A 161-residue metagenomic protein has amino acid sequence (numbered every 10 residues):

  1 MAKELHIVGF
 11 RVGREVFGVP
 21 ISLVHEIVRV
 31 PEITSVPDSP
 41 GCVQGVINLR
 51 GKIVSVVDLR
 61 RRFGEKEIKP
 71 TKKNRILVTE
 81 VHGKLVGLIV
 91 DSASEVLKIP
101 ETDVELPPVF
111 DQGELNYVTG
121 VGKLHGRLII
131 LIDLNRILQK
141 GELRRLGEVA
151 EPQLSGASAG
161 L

Functional and structural regions predicted by a protein language model:
M1-L161: An acidic, low-aromatic, low-complexity terminal/linker signal
